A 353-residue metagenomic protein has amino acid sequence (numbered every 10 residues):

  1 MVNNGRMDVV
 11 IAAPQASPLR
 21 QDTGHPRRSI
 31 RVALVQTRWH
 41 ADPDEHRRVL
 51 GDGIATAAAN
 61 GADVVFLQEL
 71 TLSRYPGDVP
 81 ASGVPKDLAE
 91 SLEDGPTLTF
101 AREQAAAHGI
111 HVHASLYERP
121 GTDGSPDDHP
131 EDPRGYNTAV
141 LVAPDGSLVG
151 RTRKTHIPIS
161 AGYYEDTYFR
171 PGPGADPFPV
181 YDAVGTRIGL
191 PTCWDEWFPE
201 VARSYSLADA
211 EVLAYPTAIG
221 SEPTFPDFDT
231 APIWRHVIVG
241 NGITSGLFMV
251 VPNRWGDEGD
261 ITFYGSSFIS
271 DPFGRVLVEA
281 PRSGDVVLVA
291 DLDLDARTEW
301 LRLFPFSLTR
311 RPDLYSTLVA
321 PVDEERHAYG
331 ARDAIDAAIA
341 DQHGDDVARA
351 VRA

Functional and structural regions predicted by a protein language model:
N4-R20, G240, F248-A353: C-terminal beta-strand edge segments of enzyme domains
N4-V64, A214: N-terminal active-site segment of His-dependent metallophosphoesterases
V9-P14, E90, E103, P120-H236 (+1 more regions): Active-site catalytic loop in hydrolytic enzyme cores
V32, L141-V149, S270-V278: Short, glycine-anchored, charge-dense loop/turn motifs used at functional sites
P43, G51-D145, V149-R151, I219-G240 (+1 more regions): Cys-nucleophile CN-hydrolase/nitrilase-fold catalytic domain and related Cys-dependent amidase chemistry that acts on
S73, V140, R151-P158, F268 (+1 more regions): Short beta->alpha transition motifs characteristic of CBS
E90-H113, C193-V287: CN hydrolase (nitrilase-like) catalytic-core segments centered on the catalytic cysteine and neighboring Lys/Glu
A114-L116, N137-L141, P179, S267-I269 (+1 more regions): Short beta-strand scaffold segments in enzyme catalytic cores
